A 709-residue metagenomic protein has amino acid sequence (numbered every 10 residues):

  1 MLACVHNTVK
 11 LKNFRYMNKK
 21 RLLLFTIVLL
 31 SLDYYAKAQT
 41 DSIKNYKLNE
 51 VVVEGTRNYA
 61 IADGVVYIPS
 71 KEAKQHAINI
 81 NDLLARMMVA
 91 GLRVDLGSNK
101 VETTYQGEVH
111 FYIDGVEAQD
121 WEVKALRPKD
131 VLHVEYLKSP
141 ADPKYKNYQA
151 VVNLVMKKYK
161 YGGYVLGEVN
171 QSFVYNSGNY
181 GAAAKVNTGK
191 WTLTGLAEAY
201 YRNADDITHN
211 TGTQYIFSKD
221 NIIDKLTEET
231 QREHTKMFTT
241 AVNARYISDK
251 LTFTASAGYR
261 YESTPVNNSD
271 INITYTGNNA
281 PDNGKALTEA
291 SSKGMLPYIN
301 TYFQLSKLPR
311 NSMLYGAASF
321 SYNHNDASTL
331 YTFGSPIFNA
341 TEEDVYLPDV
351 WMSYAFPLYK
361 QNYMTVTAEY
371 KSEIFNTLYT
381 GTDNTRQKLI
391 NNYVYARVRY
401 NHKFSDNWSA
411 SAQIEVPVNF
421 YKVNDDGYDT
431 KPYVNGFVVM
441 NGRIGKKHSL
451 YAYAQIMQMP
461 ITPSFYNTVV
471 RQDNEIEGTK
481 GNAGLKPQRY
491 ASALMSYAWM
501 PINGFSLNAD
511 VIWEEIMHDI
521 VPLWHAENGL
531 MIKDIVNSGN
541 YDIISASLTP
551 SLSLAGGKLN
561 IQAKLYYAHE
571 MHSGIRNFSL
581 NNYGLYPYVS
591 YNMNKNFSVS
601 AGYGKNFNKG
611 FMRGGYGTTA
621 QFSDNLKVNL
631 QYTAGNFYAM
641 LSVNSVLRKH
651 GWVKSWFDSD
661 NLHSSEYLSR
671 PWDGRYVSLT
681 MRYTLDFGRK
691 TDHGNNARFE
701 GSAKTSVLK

Functional and structural regions predicted by a protein language model:
Q39-A73, G97-S98, K138: Short, acidic, small-residue-rich periplasmic hinge/interaction motif at the N-terminus of Gram-negative outer-membrane
E50, I80-A85, N99-E102, E135 (+2 more regions): N-terminal periplasmic accessory domains that precede and gate Gram-negative outer-membrane beta-barrel machines
N81-V116: Extracytoplasmic beta-strand/coil segments of soluble accessory domains associated with Gram-negative outer-membrane
D114-A141: Short acidic/polar hinge/loop motifs at secondary-structure boundaries that mediate gating or recognition
Y145-V152, K160-H209, T235-F238, L251: Outer-membrane beta-barrel translocator/receptor signature
M237-S263, L287-G427, K431-Q455, P501-W513 (+1 more regions): Face-selective signature of the C-terminal outer-membrane beta-barrel domain
F420, K446-A493, V511-G529, L647-H663: Surface-exposed extracellular loop regions of Gram-negative outer-membrane beta-barrel proteins, predominantly
T633-K709: C-terminal beta-signal and adjacent terminal beta-strands/loops of Gram-negative outer-membrane beta-barrel proteins
